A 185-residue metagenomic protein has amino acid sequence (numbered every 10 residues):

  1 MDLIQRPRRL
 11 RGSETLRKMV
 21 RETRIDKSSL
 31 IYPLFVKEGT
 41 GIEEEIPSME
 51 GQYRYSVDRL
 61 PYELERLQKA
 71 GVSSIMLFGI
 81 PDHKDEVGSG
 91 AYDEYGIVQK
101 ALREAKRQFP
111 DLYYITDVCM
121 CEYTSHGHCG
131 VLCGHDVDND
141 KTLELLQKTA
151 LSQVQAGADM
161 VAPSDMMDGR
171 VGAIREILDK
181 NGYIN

Functional and structural regions predicted by a protein language model:
D2-Q5, S13, E22-I31, K37-N185: Alpha/beta enzyme core
R8, T15-L16: Acidic, Ser/Thr/Pro-rich intrinsically disordered transcriptional activation regions
